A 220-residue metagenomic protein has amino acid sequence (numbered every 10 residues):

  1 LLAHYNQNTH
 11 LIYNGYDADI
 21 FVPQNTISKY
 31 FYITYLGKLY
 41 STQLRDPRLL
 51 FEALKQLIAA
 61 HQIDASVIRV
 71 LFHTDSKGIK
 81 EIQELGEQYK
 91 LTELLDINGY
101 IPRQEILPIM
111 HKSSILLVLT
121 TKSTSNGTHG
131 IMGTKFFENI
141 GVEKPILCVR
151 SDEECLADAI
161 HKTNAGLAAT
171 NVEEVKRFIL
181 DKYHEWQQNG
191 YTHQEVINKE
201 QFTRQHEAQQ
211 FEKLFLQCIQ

Functional and structural regions predicted by a protein language model:
L1-T9, A18: A short, active-site helix/loop in glycosyltransferases that binds the activated sugar's phosphate group
G15, I27: Carbohydrate-associated surface elements
P47-D64: Short hydrophobic signal-anchor/transmembrane segments that target glycosyltransferases and glycosylation machinery
A65-V67, L71-T74, I79-L107: Nucleotide-activated donor-binding/catalytic signature segment of Leloir-type glycosyltransferases, i.e., the conserved
M110-H129: Acidic donor-binding loop of glycosyltransferase active sites
I115-V118, E138-R150: Short hydrophobic beta-strand element within catalytic cores of glycosyltransferases and related nucleotide-activated
S151-D181: Change "using UDP/GDP/dTDP sugars" to "using nucleotide sugars
T170-E174, Q187-Q217: A charged, aromatic-enriched C-terminal amphipathic alpha-helix characteristic of glycosyltransferases across folds
